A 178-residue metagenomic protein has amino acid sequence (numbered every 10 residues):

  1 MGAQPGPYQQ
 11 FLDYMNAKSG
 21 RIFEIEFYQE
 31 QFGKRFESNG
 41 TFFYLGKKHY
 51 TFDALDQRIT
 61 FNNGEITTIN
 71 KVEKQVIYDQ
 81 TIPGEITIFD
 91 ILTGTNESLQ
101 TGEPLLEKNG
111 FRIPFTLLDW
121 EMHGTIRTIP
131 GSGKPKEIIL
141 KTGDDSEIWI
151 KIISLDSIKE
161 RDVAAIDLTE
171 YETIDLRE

Functional and structural regions predicted by a protein language model:
M1-F36, A164, T169-E178: N-terminal leader/targeting segments and the immediate start of mature chains
Q4, E107-G110, L117-H123, G131-E178: Non-transmembrane domains of secretory- and envelope-associated proteins
S19, F42-T51, T60-I66, E107-N109 (+2 more regions): Short, solvent-exposed coil/turn segments at beta-strand boundaries
I25-Q29, T51-L55, F111-L118, E137-K141: Short beta-strand segments that buttress and anchor functional surface loops
Q31-K34, I59-T60, L118-W120, D144: Short glycine/serine/proline-enriched coil/turn segments at secondary-structure junctions
T41, Q57-R58, H123-R127, W149: Short, surface-exposed charged micro-motifs
T41-T87, D145: An acidic-aromatic
T68-H123: Surface-exposed, polar helix/loop patches in the mature regions of secreted/periplasmic/lumenal proteins that form
